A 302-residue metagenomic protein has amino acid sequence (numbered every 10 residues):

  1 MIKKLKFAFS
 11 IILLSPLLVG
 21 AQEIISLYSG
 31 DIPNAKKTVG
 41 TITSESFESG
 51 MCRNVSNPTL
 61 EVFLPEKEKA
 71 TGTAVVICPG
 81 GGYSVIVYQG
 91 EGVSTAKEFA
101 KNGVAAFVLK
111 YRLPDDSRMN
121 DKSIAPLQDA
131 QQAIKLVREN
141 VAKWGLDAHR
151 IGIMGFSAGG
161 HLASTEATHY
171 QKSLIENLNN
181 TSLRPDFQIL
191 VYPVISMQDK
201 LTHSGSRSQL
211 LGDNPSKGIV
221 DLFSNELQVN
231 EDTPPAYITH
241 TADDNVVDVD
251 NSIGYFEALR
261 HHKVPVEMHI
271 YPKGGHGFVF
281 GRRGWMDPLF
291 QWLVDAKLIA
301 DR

Functional and structural regions predicted by a protein language model:
M1-I24: Bacterial Sec-dependent N-terminal signal peptides
Q22-K69: N-terminal cap/lid segment of alpha/beta-hydrolase-fold proteins
E45-F47, P193-Q228, P234: Mobile cap/lid helix-loop segments that gate and shape the active-site cleft of serine hydrolases
T71-G80: Short beta-strand element of the alpha/beta-hydrolase
V87-Y88, G92-A96, Y111-A148, F280-G284: Catalytic nucleophile-loop/oxyanion-hole region of alpha/beta-hydrolase and closely related hydrolase-like folds
Q132-T202, V220: Primarily recognizes the serine-hydrolase "nucleophile elbow" in alpha/beta-hydrolase and SGNH/GDSL folds
Y237-H240, D244: Short beta-strand/loop motif that positions the catalytic acidic residue of the alpha/beta-hydrolase fold
V249-R302: C-terminal catalytic histidine-bearing segment of alpha/beta-hydrolase fold enzymes
